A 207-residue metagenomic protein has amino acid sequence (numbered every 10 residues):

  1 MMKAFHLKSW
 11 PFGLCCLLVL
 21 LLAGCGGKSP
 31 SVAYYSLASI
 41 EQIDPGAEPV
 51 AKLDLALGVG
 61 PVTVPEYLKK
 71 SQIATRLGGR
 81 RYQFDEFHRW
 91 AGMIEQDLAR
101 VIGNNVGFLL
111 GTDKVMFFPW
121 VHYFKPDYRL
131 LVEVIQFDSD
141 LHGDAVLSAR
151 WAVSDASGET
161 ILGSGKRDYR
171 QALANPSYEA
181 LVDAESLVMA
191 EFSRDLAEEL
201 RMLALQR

Functional and structural regions predicted by a protein language model:
M2-L14: Bacterial N-terminal signal peptides that target proteins for export
L21-G24: C-terminal motif of bacterial Sec signal peptides marking the signal peptidase cleavage site
G26-D44, K52-L53, L109-S157: Surface-exposed short loop/turn segments
L53-H122: N-terminal segment of the mature soluble domain
R81-A91, S157-R194: Short secondary-structure boundary motifs at beta->alpha junctions and helix caps
E95, A99, G103, S186-M189 (+2 more regions): Extracytoplasmic/secreted envelope proteins and their assembly/folding machinery, especially bacterial periplasmic
R201-R207: Short, highly charged C-terminal tails/helix-capping segments
